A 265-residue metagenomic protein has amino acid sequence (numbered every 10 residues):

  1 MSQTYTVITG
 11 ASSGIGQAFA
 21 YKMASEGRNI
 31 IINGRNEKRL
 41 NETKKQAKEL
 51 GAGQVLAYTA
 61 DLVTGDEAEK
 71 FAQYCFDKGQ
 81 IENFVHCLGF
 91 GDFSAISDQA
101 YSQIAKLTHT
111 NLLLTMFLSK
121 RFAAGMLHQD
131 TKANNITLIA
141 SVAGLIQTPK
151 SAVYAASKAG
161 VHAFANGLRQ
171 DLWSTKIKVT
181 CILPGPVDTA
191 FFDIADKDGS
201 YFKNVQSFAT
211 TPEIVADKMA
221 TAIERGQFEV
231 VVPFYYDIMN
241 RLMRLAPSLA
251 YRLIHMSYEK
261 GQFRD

Functional and structural regions predicted by a protein language model:
G10-G14: Conserved glycine-rich cofactor-binding loop
G27-E42: Conserved glycine-rich Rossmann-like NAD(P)H-binding loop of the short-chain dehydrogenase/reductase
A95-I96, A100-T108: Substrate-binding pocket helix/loop in short-chain dehydrogenase/reductase
S97, T148-A152: Active-site loop immediately N-terminal to the catalytic Tyr-X3-Lys motif of short-chain dehydrogenase/reductase
S119, S157: Active-site helix of classical SDR
S141: Residue(s) in the substrate-gating loop at a strand-loop-helix junction that position the organic substrate next
Q170-F234: SDR active-site lid
